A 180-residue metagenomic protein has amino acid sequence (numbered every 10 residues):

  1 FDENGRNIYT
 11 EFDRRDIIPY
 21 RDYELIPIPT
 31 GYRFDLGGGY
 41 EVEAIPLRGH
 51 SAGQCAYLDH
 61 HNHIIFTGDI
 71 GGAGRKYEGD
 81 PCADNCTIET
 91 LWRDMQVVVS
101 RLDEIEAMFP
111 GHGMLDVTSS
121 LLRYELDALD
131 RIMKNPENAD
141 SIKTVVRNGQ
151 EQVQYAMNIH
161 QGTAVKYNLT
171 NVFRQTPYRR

Functional and structural regions predicted by a protein language model:
F1-D2, G38-Y40, I45-C55, N138 (+1 more regions): Short N-terminal signal/transit or membrane-insertion segments and the immediately adjacent low-complexity/disordered
F1-G37, D127, R131-N135: Active-site HxH/HxHxD metal-binding segment of metal-dependent hydrolases
D2-E11, D59, D84, R180: Polar low-complexity intrinsically disordered regions
N7, I18-R21, G38, C55 (+4 more regions): Intrinsically disordered, low-complexity segments enriched in small/polar residues
P19, P27-P29, P46, P81 (+3 more regions): Proline-rich intrinsically disordered, low-complexity coils
E24, T30-Y32, L36, E89 (+2 more regions): Flexible, acidic/histidine-containing loops and adjacent segments that form or flank the divalent-metal
E41-I132: Metallo-beta-lactamase
R93-R180: Accessory terminal helices/loops
